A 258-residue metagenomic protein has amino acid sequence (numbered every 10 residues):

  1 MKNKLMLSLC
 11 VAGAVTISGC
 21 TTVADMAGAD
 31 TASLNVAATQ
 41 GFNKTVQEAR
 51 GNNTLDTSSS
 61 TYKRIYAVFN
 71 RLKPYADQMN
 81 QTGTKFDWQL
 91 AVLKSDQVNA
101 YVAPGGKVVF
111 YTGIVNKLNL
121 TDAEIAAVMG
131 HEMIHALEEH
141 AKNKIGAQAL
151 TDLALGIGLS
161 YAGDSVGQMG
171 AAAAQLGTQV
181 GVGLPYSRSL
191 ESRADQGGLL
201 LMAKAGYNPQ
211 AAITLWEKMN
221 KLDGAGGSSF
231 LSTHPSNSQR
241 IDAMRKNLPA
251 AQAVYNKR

Functional and structural regions predicted by a protein language model:
K2-S8, I17-R258: A Zn2+-metalloprotease active-site environment signal
